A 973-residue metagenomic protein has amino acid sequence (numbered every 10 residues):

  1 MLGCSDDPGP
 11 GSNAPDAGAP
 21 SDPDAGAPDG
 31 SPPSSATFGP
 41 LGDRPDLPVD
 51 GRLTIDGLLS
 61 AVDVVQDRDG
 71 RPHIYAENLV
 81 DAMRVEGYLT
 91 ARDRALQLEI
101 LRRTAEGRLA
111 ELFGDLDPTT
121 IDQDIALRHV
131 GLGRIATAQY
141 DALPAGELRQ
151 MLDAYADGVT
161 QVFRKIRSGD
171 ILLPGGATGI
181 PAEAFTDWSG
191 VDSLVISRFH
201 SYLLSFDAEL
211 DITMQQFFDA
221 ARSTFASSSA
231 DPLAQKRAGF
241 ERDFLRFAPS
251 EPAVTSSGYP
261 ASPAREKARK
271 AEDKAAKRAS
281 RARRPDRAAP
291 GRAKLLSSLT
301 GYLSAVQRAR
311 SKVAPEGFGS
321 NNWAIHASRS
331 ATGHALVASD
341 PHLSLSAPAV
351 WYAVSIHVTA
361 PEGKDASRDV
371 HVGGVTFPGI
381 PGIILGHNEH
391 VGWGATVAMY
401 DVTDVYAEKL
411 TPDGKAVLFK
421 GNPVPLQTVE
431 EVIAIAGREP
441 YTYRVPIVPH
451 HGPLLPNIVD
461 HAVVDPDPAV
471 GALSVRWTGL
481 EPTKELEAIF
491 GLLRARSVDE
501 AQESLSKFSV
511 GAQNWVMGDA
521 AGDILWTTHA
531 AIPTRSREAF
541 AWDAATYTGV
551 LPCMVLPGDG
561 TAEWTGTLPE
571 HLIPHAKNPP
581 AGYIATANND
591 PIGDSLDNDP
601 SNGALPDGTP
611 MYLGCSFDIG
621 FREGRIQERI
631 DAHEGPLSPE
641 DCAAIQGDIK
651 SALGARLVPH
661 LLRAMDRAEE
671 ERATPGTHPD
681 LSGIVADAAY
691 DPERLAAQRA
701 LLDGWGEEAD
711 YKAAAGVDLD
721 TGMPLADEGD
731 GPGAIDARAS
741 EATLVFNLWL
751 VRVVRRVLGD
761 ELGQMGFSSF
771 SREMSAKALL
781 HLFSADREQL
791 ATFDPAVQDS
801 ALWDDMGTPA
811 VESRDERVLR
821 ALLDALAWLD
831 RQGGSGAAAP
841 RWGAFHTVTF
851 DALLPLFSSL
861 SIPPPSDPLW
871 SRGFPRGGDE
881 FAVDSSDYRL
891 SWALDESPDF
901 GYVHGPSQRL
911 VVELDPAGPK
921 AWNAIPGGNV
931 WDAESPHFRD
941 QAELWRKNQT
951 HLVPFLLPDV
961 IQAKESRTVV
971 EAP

Functional and structural regions predicted by a protein language model:
G3-T37: Ser/Thr-rich, Pro/Gly/Ala-heavy low-complexity intrinsically disordered linkers and tails of secreted extracellular
P32-L336, P341, A347, T359-P361 (+2 more regions): Substrate-recognition/specificity elements adjacent to catalytic centers across diverse enzyme folds
D81-D122, A126-I135, G394-T442, G558-I619 (+1 more regions): Gly/Pro-rich active-site capping loops and adjacent beta-alpha segments that organize cofactor/substrate pockets
A82-E86, R134-L152, R476, L486-L492 (+4 more regions): Second-shell loop/turn segments in exported
I356-G382, G386-L556: Glycine- and hydrophobic-rich flexible loops that cap the catalytic core of alpha/beta enzyme folds
V510-H633, A709, I735, E741-F767 (+3 more regions): Hydrophobic alpha-helical segments
L596-H678, P795-P973: Terminal end segments
A715-A825: Charged, long alpha-helical assembly modules
